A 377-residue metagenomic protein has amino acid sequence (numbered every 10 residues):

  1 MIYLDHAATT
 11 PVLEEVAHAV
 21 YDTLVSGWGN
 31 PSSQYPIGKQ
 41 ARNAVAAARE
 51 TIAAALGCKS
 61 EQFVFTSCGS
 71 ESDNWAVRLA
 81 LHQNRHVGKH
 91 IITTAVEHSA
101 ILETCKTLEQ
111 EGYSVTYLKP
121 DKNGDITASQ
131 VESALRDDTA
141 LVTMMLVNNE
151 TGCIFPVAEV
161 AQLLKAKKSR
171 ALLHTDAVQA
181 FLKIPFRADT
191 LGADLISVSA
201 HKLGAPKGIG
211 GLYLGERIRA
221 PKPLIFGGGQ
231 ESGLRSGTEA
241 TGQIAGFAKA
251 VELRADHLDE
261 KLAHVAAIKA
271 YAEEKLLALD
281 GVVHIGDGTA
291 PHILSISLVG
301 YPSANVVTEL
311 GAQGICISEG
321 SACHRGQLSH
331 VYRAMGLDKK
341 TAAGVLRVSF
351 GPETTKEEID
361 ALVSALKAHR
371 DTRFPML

Functional and structural regions predicted by a protein language model:
M1-L377: Pyridoxal 5′-phosphate
